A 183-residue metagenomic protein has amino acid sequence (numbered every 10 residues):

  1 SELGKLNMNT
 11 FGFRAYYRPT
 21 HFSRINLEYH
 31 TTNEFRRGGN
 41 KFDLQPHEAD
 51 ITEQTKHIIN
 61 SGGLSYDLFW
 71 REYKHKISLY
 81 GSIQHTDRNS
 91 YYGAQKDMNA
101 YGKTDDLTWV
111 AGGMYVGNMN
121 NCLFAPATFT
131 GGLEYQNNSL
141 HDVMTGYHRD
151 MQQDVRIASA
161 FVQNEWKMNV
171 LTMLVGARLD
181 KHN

Functional and structural regions predicted by a protein language model:
E2-T10, R18, F22-H75, G81-T108 (+1 more regions): Flexible loop and strand-edge segments within Gram-negative outer membrane beta-barrel domains
F13-Y17, L64-L68, A111-G117, A160-W166: Residues on the lipid-exposed face of transmembrane beta-strands in outer-membrane beta-barrel proteins
H21-F22, F69-K76, N118-T128, K167-V170: Short loop/turn motifs that connect adjacent beta-strands in outer-membrane beta-barrel proteins
I25-L27, H75-L79, A111, A127-L133 (+1 more regions): Transmembrane beta-strands of outer-membrane beta-barrel proteins
T31-F35, L68-E72, G81-D87, G117 (+3 more regions): Transmembrane beta-strands of outer-membrane beta-barrel pores
G102-Y115, Q153, I157-F161: Outer membrane beta-barrel strand-and-loop segments of large Gram-negative receptors, especially TonB-dependent
P126-N183: Signature of Gram-negative outer-membrane beta-barrel scaffolds
